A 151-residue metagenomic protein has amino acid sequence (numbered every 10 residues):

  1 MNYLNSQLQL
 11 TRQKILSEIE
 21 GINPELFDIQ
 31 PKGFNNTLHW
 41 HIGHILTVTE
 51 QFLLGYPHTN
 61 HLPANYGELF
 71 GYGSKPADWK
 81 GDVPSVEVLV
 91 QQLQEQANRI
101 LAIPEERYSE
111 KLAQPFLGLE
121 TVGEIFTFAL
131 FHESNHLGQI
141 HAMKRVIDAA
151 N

Functional and structural regions predicted by a protein language model:
M1-N2: Absolute protein N-terminus
N5-Q9, L16, F27-G73, Q114-N151: Short, contiguous alpha-helical
S6-L10, I100-I103: An acidic intrinsically disordered interaction segment
T11, I45, L93-Q96: Amphipathic alpha-helices that form helix-helix packing interfaces
G21-N23: Short secondary-structure junctions
S74-K111, E124-A129: Acidic/histidine-rich alpha-helical segments that form the ligand environment of transition-metal centers
